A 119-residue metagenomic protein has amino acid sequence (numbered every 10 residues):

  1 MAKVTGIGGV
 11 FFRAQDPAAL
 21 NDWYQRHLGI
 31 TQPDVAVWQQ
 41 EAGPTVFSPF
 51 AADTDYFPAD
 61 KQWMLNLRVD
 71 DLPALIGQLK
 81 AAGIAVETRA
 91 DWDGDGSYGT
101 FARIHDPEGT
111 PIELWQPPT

Functional and structural regions predicted by a protein language model:
M1-G6, G77-T119: Vicinal oxygen chelate
A2-T5, V10-S48, A74, A81: Core segments of cupin and vicinal oxygen chelate
G6-G8, K61-L65, T100: Short amphipathic alpha-helical segments
A14-D16, V69-L72, P107-G109, T119: Short loop segments at secondary-structure junctions
H27-T31, N66-R68, R89-G94: Short linear motifs in intrinsically disordered
L28-W63, I104-P107, P111-P117: Conserved short beta-strand elements that form part of the metal-binding/catalytic scaffold of enzyme active sites
P58-I84: Mid-chain, well-packed structural core segment of small domains
